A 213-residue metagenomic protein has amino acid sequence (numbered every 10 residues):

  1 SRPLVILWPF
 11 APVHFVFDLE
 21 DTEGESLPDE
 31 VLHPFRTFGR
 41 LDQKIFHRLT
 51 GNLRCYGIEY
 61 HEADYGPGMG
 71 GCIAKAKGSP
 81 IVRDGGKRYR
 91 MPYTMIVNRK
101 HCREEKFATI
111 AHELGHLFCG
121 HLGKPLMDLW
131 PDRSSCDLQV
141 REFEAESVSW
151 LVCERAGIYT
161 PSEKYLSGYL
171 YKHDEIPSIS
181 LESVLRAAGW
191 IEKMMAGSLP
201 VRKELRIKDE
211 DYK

Functional and structural regions predicted by a protein language model:
S1-K213: N-terminal accessory/interface modules of nucleic-acid-binding and processing proteins
